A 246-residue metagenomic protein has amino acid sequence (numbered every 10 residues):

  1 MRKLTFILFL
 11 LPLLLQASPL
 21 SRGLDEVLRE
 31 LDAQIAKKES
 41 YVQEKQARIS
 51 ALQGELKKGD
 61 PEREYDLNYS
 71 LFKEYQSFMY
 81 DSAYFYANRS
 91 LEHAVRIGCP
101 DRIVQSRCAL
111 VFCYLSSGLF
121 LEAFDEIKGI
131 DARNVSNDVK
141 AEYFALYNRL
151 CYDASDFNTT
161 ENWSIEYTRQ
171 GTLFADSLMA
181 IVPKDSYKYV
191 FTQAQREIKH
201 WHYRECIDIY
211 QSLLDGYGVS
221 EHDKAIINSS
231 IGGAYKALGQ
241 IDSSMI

Functional and structural regions predicted by a protein language model:
M1-L4: Positively charged n-region of N-terminal signal peptides that target proteins for export
L8, L15-I246: A "functional boundary" signal
